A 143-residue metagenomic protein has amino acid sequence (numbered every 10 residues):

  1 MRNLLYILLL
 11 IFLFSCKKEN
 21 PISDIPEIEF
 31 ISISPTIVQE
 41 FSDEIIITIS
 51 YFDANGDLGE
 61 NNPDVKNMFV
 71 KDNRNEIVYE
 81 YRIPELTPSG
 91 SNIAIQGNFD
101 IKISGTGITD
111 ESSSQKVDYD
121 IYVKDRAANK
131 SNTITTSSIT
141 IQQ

Functional and structural regions predicted by a protein language model:
R2-I7: Sec-dependent signal peptide recognition, specifically the positively charged N-region followed immediately by
F12-S15: C-terminal motif of bacterial Sec signal peptides marking the signal peptidase cleavage site
K17-N20: Bacterial signal peptide processing site
D24-Q143: First exposed extracellular module after export/assembly in secreted or surface-exposed proteins
